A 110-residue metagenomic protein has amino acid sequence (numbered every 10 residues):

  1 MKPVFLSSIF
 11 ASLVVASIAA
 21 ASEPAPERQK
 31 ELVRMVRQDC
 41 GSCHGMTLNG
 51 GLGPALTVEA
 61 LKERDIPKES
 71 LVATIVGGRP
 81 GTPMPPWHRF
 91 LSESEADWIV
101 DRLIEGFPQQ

Functional and structural regions predicted by a protein language model:
M1-V4: Positively charged n-region of N-terminal signal peptides that target proteins for export
L6-S7, M35: Short amphipathic alpha-helical "recognition" segments used for binding
S7-A16: Bacterial N-terminal signal peptides
A16-M35, Q110: Electrostatic cytochrome c docking/interface patches
P26-N49, K62, S70-G77: Sequence/structural segment immediately N-terminal to covalent heme-attachment motifs in c-type and related
N49, P108-Q109: Charged, solvent-exposed alpha-helical segments that act as regulatory interaction surfaces
L52-T57: Short cysteine/histidine-rich zinc-coordinating motifs and their immediately flanking basic loops
V58-P108: Extracytoplasmic electron-transfer domains, predominantly the class I c-type cytochrome c fold
